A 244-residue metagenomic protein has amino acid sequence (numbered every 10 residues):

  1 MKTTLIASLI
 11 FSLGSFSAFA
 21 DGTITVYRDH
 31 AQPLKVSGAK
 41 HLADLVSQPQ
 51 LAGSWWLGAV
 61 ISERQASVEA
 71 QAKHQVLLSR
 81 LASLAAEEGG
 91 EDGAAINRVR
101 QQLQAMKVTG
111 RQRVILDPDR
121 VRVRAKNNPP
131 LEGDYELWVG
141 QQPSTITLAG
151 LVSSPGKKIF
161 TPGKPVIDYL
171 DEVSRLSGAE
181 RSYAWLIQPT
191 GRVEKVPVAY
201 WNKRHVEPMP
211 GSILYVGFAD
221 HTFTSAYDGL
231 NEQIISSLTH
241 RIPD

Functional and structural regions predicted by a protein language model:
M1-A7: Positively charged n-region of N-terminal signal peptides that target proteins for export
K2, F19-D244: Ser/Thr/Pro/Gly-biased, low-complexity, turn-/loop-rich segments that often occur immediately after N-terminal
S15-S17: N-terminal signal peptide c-region/cleavage motif recognized by signal peptidases
